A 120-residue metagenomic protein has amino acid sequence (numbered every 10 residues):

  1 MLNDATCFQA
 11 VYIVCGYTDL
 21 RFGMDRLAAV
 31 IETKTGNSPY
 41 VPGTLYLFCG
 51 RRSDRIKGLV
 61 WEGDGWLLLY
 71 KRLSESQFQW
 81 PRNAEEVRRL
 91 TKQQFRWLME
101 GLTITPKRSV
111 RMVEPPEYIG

Functional and structural regions predicted by a protein language model:
M1-G120: Polybasic/polar functional segments that serve as interface/processing modules
